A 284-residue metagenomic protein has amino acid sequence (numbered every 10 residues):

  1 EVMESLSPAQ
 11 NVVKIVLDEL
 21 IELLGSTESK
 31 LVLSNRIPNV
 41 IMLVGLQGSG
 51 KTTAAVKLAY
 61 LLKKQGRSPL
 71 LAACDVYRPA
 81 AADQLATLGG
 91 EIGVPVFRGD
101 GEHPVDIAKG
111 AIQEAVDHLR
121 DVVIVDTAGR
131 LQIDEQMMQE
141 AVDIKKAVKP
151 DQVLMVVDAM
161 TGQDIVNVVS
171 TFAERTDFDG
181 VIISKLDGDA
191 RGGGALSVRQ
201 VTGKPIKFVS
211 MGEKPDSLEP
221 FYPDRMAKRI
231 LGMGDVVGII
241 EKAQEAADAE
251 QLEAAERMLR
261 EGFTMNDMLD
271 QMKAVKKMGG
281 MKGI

Functional and structural regions predicted by a protein language model:
E1-C74, A81-G101, I107-D117, D121-V125: Primarily NTPase-proximal linker/entry elements flanking Walker-type ATP/GTP-binding cores
E1-L23, S29, R36-N39, D100-E102 (+4 more regions): Non-catalytic, charged/low-complexity accessory segments that flank nucleotide-binding cores of NTPase families
V44-G45, D126, V156, S210: Short beta-strand segments
V76-Y77, G101, T127-G129, A159-M160 (+1 more regions): Conserved Walker B
K109-I112, R120, Q132, Q136-K146 (+1 more regions): Conserved phosphate-handling catalytic cores of large alpha/beta enzymes
D121, V125, A141, M278-M281: Alpha-helical transmembrane segments of polytopic integral membrane proteins, especially the permease/helical cores
